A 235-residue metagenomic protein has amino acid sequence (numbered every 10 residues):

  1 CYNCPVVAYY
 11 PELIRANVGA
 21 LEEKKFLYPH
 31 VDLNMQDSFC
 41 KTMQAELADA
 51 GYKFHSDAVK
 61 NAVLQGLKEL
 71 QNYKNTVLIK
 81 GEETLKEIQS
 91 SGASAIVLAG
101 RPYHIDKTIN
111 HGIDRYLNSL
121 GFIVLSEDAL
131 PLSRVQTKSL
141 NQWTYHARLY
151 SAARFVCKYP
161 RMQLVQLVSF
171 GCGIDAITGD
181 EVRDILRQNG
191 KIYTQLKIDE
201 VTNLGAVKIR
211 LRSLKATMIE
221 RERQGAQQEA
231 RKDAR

Functional and structural regions predicted by a protein language model:
C1-R235: An N-terminal assembly and electron-transfer interface module characteristic of large anaerobic redox and radical
